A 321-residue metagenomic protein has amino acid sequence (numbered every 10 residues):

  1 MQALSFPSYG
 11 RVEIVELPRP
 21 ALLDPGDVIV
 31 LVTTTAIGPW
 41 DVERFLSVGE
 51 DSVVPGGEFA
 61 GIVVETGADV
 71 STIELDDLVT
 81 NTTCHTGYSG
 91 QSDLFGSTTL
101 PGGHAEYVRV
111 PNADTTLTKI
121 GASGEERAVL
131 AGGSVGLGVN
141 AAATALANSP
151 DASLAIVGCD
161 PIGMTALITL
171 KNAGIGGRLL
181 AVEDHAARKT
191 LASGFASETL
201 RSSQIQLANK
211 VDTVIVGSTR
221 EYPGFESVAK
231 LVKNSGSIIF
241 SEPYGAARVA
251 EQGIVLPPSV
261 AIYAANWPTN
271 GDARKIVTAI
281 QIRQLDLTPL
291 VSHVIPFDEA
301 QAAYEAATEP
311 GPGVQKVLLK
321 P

Functional and structural regions predicted by a protein language model:
M1, N270-P321: C-terminal hydrophobic helical "lid"/dimerization subdomain of Rossmann-like NAD(P)H-dependent oxidoreductases
A21-A36, R44-Y88, P101, G121-G124: Glycine-rich beta-strand-centered segment in the early N-terminal region that forms part of a ligand/cofactor-binding
H85-V157: NAD(P)H dinucleotide-binding glycine-rich loop of Rossmann-like/cofactor-binding domains, especially the beta1-alpha1
S153-C159, L167, K171-E226: Adenosine-nucleotide cofactor-binding segment
Y222-Q284, P321: Glycine-rich phosphate-binding loop and adjacent beta-alpha segment of Rossmann(oid) nucleotide-cofactor-binding
